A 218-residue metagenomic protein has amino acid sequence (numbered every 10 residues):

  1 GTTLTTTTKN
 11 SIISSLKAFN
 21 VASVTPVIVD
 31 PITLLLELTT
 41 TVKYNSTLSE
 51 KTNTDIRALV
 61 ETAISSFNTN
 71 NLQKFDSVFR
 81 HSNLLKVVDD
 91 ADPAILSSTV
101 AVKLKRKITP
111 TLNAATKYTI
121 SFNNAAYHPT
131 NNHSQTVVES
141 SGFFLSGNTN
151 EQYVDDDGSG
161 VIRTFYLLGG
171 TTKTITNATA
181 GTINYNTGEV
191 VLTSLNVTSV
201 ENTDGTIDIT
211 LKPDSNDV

Functional and structural regions predicted by a protein language model:
G1-F75: Carbohydrate-recognition loop of C-type lectin domains
T2-T3, S46-K51, N71, D90 (+4 more regions): Short beta-strands and strand-coil junctions in structured, solvent-facing domains, enriched
K17, V21, S65-T69, D89 (+6 more regions): Hydrophobic alpha-helix feature that most strongly marks membrane-spanning transmembrane helices and their immediate
P31-T33, L104-R106, F144-L145, V154 (+2 more regions): Catalytic cores and motor modules of nucleic-acid processing enzymes
T54-S140, L145: An aromatic-glycine-centered, glycine-rich loop/turn in mixed alpha/beta architecture
H133-T174: Structural flexibility/helix-modulation signal
G158-I162, L167-V218: Surface-exposed interaction regions enriched in Ser/Thr/Asp/Glu that occur as long low-complexity tracts or repetitive
